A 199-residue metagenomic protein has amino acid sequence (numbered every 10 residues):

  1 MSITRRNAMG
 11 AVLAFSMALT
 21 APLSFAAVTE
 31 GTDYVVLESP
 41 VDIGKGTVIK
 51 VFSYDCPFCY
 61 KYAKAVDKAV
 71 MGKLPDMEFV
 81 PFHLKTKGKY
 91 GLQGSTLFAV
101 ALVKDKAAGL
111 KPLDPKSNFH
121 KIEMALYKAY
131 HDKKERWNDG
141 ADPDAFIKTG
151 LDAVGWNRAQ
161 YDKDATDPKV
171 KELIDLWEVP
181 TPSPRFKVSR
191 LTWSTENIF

Functional and structural regions predicted by a protein language model:
S2-L92, K148: Extracytoplasmic thiol/disulfide redox context detector
S39-V41, S183, R190: Short secondary-structure boundary/capping segments
G46-T47, K187-S189: Short loop/turn microsegments at loop-to-beta-strand junctions
T86-V188, T195-E196: Cysteine-centric redox/oxidoreductase cores and disulfide-bonded domains
